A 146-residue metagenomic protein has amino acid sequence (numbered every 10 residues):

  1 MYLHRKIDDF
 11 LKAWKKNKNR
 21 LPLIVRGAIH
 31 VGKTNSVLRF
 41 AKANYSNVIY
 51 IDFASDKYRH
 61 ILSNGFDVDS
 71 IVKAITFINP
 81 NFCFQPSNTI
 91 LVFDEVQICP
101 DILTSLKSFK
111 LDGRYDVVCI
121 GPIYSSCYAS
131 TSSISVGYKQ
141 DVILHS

Functional and structural regions predicted by a protein language model:
M1-S146: Phosphate-binding site recognition
